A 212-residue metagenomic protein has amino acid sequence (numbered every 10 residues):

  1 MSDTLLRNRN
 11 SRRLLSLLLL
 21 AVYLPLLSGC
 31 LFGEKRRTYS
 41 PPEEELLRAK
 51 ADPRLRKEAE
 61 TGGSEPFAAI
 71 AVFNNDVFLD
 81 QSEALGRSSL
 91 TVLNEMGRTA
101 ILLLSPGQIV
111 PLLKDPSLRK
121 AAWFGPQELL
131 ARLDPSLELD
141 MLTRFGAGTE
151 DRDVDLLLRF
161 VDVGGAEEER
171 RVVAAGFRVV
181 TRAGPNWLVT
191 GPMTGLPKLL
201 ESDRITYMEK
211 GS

Functional and structural regions predicted by a protein language model:
M1-S11: N-terminal secretory signal peptides that target proteins for export/translocation
S2, L20-A21, A121, A174: Residue-level detector of intrinsically disordered, flexible termini and proteolytic processing junctions
D3-L5, L18, L47: A subset of signal/propeptide-processing and intrinsically disordered low-complexity segments in secreted/extracellular
R9, L17-L18, A59: Generic detector of short alpha-helix boundary/capping microenvironments and adjacent low-complexity segments
R9-S11, L24, S40, M208: Compositionally biased, intrinsically disordered low-complexity regions enriched in proline and serine
L17-L26: Bacterial N-terminal signal peptides
C30-S212: Autoinhibitory N-terminal propeptides
